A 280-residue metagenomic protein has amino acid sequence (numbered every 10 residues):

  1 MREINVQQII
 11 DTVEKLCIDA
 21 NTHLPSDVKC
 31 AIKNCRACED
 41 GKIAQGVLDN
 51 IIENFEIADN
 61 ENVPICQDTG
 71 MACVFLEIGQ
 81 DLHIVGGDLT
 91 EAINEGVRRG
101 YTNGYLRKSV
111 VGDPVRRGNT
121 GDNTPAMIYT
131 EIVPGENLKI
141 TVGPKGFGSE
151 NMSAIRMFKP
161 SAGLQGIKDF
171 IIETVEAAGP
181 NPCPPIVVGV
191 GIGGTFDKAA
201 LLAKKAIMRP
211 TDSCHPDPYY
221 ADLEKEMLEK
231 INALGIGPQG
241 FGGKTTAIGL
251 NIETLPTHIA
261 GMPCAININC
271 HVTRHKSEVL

Functional and structural regions predicted by a protein language model:
M1-L280: Non-transmembrane, aqueous-exposed alpha-helical and coiled segments at domain scale
